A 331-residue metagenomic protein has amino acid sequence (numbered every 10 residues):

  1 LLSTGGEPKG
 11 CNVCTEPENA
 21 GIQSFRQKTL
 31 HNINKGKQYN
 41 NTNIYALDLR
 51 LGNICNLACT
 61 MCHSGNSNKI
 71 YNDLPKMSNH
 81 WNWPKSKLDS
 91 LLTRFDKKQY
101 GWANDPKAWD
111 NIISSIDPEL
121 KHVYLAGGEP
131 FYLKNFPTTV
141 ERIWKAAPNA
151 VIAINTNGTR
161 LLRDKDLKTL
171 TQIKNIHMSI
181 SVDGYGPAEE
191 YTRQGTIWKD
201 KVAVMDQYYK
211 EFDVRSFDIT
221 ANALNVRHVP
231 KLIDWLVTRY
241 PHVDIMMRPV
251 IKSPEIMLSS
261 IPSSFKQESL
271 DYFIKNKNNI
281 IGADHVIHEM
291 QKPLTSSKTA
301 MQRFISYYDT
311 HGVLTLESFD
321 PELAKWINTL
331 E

Functional and structural regions predicted by a protein language model:
L1, E7-G10, A108, I112 (+4 more regions): Alpha-helical packing segments of well-folded alpha/beta enzyme cores
L1-Q99, I116-D117, D284-E331: N-terminal pre-core extensions flanking Radical SAM catalytic domains
I44-I54, G65-P106, P118-L133, A146-R163 (+3 more regions): Core AdoMet radical
C59, P137-W144, M205-D206, I233-V237: Non-transmembrane alpha-helical segments in soluble domains of secreted/periplasmic/extracellular proteins
D110-I116, V140-K145, T169-T171, Y208: Leucine-rich repeat
N135-R142, R163-T169, H228-L232: Distinct, well-ordered alpha-helical segments
I173-S179, I197-L330: Conserved C-terminal portion of the radical SAM core fold that forms the substrate/S-adenosylmethionine-binding
